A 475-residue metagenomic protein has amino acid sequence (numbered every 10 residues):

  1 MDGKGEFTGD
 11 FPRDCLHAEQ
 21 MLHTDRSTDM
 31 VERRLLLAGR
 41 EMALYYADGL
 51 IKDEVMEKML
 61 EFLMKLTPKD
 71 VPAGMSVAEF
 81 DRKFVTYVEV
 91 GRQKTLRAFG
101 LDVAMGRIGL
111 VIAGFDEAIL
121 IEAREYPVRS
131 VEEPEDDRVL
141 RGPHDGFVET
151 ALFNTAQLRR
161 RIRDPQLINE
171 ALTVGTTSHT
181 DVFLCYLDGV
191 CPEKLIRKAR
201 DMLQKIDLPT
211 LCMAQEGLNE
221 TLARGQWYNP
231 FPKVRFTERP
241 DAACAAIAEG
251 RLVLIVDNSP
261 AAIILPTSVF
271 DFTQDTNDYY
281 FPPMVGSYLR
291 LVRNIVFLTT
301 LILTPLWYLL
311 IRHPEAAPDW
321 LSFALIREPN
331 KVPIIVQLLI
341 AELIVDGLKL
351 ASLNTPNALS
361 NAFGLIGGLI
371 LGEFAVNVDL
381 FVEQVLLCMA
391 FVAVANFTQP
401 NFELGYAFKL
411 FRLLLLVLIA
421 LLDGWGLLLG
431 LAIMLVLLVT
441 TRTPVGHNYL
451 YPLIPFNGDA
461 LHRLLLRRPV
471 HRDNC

Functional and structural regions predicted by a protein language model:
M1-L306, L310-A317, F323, L438-C475: Membrane-embedded alpha-helical signal segments
E19, R159, C244, V345 (+2 more regions): Short glycine-/small-residue-rich flexible loop motifs, especially phosphate/cofactor-binding loops
R163, Q204, K349, V376 (+1 more regions): Short polybasic/polar patches that bind polyanions
V256-N258, N357, L422: Active-site proximal loops enriched in glycine and acidic residues that flank catalytic Cys/His/Asp and coordinate
A261, T267-L415: Transmembrane alpha-helical segments that form the functional core of multipass membrane systems
E383-V385, M389-C475: Hydrophobic alpha-helical transmembrane segments of membrane transport and translocation systems, primarily multi-pass
